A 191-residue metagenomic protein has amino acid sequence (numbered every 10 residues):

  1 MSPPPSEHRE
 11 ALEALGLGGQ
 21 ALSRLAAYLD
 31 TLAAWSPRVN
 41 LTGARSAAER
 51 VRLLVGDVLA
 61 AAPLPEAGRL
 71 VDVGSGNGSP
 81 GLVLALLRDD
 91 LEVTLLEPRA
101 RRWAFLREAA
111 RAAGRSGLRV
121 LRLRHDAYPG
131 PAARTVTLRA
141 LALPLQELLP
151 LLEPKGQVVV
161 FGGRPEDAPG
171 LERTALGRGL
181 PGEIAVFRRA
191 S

Functional and structural regions predicted by a protein language model:
M1-G68, R101-A113: Class I SAM-dependent transferase core
E10, A34-R38, D72, L118-L121 (+1 more regions): Preference for short coil/turn "hinge" residues that link or interrupt alpha-helices
R52, L70, L86-D90: Generic secondary-structure boundary signal with a strong preference for alpha-helix termini
D57, D72, E97: Acidic active-site catalytic centers that drive phospho-/nucleotidyl reactions and related ester hydrolyses
E66-G76: Conserved class I S-adenosyl-L-methionine
S75-V83, R88-S191: S-adenosylmethionine
